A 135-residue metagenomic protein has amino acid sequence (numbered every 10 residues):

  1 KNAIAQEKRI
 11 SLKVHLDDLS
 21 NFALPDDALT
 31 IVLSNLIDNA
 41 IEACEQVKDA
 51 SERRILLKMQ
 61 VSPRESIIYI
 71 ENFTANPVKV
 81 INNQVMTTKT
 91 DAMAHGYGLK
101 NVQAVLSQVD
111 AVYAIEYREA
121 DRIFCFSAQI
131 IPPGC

Functional and structural regions predicted by a protein language model:
K1, A5-K13: Short conserved segments within the C-terminal catalytic ATPase subdomain
L12-L33, K89: Conserved short strand/loop->alpha-helix "switch" segment adjacent to the catalytic nucleotide/phosphoryl-transfer site
V14-S20, V61-P63, T74: Heptad-repeat coiled-coil segments of the DHp/HisKA dimerization-phosphoacceptor module
D26-D49: Conserved ATP-binding N-box helix of the HATPase_c
S51-R64, R118: Short beta-strand/loop element within the Bergerat-fold HATPase_c
S66-G96: Glycine-rich/acidic phosphate-handling loop/turn and adjacent ATP-lid/helix of nucleotide-binding kinase/ATPase domains
N76, R118-S127, P133: Glycine-rich nucleotide-binding loop
N101-A111: Conserved glycine-/histidine-rich ATP-lid loop and adjacent helix of the Bergerat-fold HATPase_c
